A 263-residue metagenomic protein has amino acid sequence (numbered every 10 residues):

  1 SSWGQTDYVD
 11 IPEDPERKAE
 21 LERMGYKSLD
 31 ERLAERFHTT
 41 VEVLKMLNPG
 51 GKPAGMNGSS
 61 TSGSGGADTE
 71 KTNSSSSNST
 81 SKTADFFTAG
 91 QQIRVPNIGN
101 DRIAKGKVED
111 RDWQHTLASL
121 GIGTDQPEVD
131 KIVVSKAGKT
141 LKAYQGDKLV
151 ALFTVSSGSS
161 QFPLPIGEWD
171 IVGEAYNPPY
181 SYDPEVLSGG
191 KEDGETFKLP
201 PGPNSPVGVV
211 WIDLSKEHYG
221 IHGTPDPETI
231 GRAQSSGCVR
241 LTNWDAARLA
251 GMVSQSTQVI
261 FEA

Functional and structural regions predicted by a protein language model:
S1-M46: Primarily a LysM-type cell-wall glycan-binding module
S1-Q5, V43-D112: Extracellular LysM carbohydrate-binding repeats and other cell-envelope/extracellular binding modules
E16-A34, T80-K82, P127-K131, K198-G202 (+2 more regions): Second-shell loop/turn segments in exported
D30, M46-P49, G65-K82, H115-D130 (+3 more regions): N-terminal post-signal-peptidase region of extra-cytosolic proteins
D30-E31, V41, K45, G90 (+5 more regions): Extracytoplasmic/secreted envelope proteins and their assembly/folding machinery, especially bacterial periplasmic
E35-P53, I98, G146, A247 (+2 more regions): Sec-exported extracytoplasmic/periplasmic mature domains
P53, E185-A263: Exported/periplasmic cell-wall-interacting domains
K82-D85, Q91, P96-E168, V172-E174 (+1 more regions): Cell wall/extracellular polymer interaction/catalysis modules
